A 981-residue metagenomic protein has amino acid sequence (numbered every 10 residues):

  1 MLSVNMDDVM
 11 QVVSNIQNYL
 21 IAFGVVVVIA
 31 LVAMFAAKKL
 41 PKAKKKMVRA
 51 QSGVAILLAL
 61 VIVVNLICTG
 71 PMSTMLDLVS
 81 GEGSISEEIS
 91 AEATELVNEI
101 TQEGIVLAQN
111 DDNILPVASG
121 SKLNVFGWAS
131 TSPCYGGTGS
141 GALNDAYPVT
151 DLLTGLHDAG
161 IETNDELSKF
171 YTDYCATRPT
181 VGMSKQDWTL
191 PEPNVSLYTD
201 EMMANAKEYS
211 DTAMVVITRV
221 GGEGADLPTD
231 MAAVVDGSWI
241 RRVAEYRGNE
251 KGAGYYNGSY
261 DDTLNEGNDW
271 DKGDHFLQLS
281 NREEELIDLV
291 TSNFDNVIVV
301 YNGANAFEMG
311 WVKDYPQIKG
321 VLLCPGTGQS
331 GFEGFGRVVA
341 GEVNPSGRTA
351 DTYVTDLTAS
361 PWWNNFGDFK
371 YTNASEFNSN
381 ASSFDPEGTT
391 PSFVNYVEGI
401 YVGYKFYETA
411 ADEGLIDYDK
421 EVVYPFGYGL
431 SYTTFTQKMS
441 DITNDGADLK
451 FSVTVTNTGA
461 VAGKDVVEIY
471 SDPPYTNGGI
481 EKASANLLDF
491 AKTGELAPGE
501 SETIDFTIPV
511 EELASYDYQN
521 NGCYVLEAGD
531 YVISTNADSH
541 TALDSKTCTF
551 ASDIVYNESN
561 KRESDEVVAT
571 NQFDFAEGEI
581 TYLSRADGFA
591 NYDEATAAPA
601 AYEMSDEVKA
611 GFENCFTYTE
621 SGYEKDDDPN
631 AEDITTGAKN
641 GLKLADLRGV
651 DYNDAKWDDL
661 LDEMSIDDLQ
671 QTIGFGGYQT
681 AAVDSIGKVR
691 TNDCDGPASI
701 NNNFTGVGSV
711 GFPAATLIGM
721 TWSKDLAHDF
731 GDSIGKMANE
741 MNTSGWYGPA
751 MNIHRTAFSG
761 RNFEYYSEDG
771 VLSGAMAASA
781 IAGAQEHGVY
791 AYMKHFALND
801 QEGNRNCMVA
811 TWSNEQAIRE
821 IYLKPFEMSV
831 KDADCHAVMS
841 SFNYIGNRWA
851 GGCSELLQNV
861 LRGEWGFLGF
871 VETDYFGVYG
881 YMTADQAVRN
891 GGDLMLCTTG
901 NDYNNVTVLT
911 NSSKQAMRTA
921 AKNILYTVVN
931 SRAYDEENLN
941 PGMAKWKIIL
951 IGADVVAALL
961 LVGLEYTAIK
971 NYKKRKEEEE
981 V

Functional and structural regions predicted by a protein language model:
M1-Y518, V525-H540, S564-V981: Glycoside hydrolase catalytic-domain context in secreted enzymes
T541-E563: Short beta-strand elements
